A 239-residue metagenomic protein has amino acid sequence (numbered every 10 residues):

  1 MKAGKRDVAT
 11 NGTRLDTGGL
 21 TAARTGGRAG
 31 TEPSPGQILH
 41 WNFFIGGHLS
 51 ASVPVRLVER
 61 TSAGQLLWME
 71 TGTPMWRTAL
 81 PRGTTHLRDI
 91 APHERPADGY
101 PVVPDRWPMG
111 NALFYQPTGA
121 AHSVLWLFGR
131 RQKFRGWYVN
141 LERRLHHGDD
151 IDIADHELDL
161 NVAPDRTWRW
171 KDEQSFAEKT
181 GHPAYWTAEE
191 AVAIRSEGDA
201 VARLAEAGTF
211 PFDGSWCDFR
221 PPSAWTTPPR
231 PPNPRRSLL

Functional and structural regions predicted by a protein language model:
K2-P108: Charge-rich, low-complexity N-terminal segments
S50, W76-R77, G148-D149, W170-K171 (+1 more regions): Short helix/loop capping segments that flank catalytic or ligand/cofactor-binding pockets
R60-A63, R130-R131, A163-D165: Short acidic-glycine loop/turn motifs at beta-strand connectors
A63, T73, L145, P164 (+1 more regions): Short loop/turn segments at secondary-structure transitions that flank enzyme active sites
Q65-M69, K133-N140, T167-Q174: Short, well-ordered strand-loop elements centered on a beta-strand within folded domains, enriched for acidic residues
R106-L158: Structured beta-strand/loop patches that form or line metal/cofactor-binding pockets in enzymes
H156-L204: A hydrophobic, small-residue-rich beta->alpha segment in the mid-to-C-terminal subdomain of diverse proteins
S196-L239: Cysteine/selenocysteine-centered motifs that mediate thiol-based redox chemistry or coordinate metal-sulfur cofactors
